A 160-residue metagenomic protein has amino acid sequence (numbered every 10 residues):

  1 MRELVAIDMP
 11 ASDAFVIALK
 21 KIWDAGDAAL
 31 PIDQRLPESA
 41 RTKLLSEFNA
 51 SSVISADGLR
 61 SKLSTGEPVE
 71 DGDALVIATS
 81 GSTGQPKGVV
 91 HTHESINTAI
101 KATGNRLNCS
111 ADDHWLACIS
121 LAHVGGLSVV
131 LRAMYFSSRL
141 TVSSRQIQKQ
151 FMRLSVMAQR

Functional and structural regions predicted by a protein language model:
M1-R35, C118-S120: Conserved AMP-binding/adenylate-forming
A18-G26, I96, V129-M134: Short hydrophobic alpha-helical segments of the AMP-binding
G26, S82, S137: Conserved G/P- and acidic residue-centered "switch" motifs that form tight phosphate/ATP-binding loops in soluble
I32-R35, A56, S144: Short beta->alpha connector loops at strand-helix junctions that form conserved, small/polar/Pro-enriched
S39, I54-D73, V90, A99-I100: Flexible, low-complexity linker/hinge segments
D73-K101, N105: Conserved AMP-binding A3 loop
I100-H114, A122-R160: Conserved AMP-binding/adenylation subdomain of ANL enzymes
